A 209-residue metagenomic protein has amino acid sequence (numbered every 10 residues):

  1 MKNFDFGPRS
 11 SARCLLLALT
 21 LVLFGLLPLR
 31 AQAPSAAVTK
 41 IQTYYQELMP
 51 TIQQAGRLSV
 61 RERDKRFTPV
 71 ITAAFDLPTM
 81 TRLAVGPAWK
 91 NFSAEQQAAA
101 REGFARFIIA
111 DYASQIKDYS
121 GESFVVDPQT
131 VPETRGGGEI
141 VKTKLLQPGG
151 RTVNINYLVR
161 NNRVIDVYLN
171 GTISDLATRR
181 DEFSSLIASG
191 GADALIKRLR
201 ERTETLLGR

Functional and structural regions predicted by a protein language model:
K2-L16: Bacterial N-terminal signal peptides that target proteins for export
C14-L26: Bacterial N-terminal signal peptides
L27-Q32: Sec/Tat signal peptide C-region and signal peptidase I cleavage site
P34-Y112: Early exported N-terminus immediately downstream of N-terminal targeting peptides
Q42, E47-T51, V125, I140-K144 (+2 more regions): Soluble periplasmic/extracytoplasmic beta-strand elements of cell-envelope proteins
A110-V153, R202-R209: Surface-exposed, charged secondary-structure patches
T152-D181: Short beta-strand edge/turn micro-motifs at domain boundaries
T172-R209: Non-transmembrane domains of secretory- and envelope-associated proteins
